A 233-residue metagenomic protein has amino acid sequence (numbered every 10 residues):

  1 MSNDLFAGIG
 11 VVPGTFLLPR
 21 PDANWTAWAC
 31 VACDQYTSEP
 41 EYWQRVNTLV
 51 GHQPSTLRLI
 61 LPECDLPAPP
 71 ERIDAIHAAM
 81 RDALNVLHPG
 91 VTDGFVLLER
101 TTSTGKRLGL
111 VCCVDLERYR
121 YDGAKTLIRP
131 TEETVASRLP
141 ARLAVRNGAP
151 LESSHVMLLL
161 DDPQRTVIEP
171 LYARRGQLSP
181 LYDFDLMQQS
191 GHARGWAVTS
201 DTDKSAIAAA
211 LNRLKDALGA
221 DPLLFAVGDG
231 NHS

Functional and structural regions predicted by a protein language model:
M1-G191, G195-T202, N212-P222: N-terminal extension/subdomain marker
A206: Catalytic-face loop-and-helix region of soluble metabolic enzyme cores
L223-S233: A sequence-level detector for short glycine-anchored, His/Arg-bearing signature motifs that mark catalytic or binding
